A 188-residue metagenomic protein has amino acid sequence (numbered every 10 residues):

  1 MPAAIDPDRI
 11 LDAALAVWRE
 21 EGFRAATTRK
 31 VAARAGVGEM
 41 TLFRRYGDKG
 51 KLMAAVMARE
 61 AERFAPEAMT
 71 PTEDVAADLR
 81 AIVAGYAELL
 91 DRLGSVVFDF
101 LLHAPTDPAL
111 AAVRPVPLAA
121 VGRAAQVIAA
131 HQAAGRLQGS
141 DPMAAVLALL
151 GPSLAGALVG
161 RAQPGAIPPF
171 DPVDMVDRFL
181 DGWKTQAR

Functional and structural regions predicted by a protein language model:
M1-R34, M40, K51, P66: Basic, helix-initiating cap at the start of DNA-binding domains
L11, A76, R80, A84 (+3 more regions): An amphipathic alpha-helix signature
F43-Y46: A short His-aromatic
K51, L79-L102, A111: Helical hydrophobic small-molecule/effector-binding pocket
A54-G85, D91: Amphipathic alpha-helical linker/stalk segments
E67-M69, D99-T106: Short linear capping/connector segments at secondary-structure termini
L89-S95, P108-A134, M143-L147, F170: Amphipathic alpha-helical packing segments from all-alpha helical-bundle domains
L118, Q132-R178, R188: Hydrophobic/aromatic-rich alpha-helical bundle segments in the mid-to-C-terminal region
